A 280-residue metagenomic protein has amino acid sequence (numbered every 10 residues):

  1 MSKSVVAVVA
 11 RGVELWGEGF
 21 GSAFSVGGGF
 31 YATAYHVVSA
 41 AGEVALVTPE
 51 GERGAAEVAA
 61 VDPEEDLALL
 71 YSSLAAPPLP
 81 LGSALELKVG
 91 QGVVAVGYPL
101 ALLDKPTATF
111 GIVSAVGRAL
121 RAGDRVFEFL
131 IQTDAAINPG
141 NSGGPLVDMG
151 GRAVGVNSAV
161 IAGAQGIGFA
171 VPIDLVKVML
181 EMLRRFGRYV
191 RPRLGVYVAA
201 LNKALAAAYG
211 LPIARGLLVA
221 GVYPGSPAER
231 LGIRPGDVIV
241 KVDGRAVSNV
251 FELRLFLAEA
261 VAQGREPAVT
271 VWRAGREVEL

Functional and structural regions predicted by a protein language model:
K3-V8, A23, G29, T33 (+18 more regions): Terminal peptide-recognition signature
S4, L15, A68, S72-L79 (+3 more regions): Active-site region of chymotrypsin-like
A7, G12-F20, S25-L103, R215 (+3 more regions): Conserved active-site neighborhood of the chymotrypsin/trypsin-like protease fold
V13-W16, A59-E65, L102-T107, V116-I131 (+3 more regions): Gly/Ser-enriched beta-turn/beta-hairpin loop segments
G17-F20, N138-S142, G216, G225-S226 (+1 more regions): Short, small/polar residue-rich loop motifs at catalytic or cofactor-binding pockets
E43, S142, R152, P227 (+1 more regions): Residue-level recognition of oxygen-bearing side chains
E57, V178-L280: C-terminal recognition in membrane/secretory proteostasis and scaffolding
A101-A108, A164-G166, A246-L253: Short, Lys/Arg- and Gly-enriched loop/turn segments at beta-strand edges
